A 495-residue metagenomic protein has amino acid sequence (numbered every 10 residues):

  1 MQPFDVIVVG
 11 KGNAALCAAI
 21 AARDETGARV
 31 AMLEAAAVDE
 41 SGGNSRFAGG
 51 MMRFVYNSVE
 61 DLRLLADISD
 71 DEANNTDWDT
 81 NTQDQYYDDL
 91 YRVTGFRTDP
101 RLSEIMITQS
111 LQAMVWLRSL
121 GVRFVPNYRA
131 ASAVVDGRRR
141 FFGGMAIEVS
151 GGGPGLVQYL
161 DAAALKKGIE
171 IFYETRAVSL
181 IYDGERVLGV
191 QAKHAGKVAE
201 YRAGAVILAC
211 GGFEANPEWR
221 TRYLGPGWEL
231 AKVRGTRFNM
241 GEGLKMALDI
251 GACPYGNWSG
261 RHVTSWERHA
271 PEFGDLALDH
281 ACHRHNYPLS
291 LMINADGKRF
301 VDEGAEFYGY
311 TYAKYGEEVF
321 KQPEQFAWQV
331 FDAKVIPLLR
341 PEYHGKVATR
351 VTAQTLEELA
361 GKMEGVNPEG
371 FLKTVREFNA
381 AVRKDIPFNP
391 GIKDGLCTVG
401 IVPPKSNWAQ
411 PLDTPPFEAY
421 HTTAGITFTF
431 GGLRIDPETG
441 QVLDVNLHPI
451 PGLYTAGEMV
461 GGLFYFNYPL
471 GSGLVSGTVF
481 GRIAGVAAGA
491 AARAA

Functional and structural regions predicted by a protein language model:
M1-A14, A31: Beta1/beta-strand and adjacent pyrophosphate-binding region of the FAD-binding site in flavoprotein oxidoreductases
D24-S45: Glycine-rich FAD pyrophosphate-binding loop
A73-G137, Q354-E377: Rossmann-like flavin
R101-V198, P217-W219, S265-H269, V375 (+1 more regions): Conserved redox-cofactor binding core of oxidoreductases
S179, G370-N467: A glycine-rich dinucleotide-binding beta-alpha-beta segment and adjacent secondary-structure elements that constitute
H194-K197, Y201-A270, G440, G471-L474 (+2 more regions): Glycine-rich loop(s) and the adjacent beta-strand/alpha-helix scaffold that form part
M240, L244-G370: An anion/pyrophosphate-binding glycine-rich loop and adjacent beta-alpha core in soluble alpha-beta enzymes
F320-F417, A487, A491: Helix-rich C-terminal "cap"/substrate-channel and partner-interaction subdomain that packs against the flavin-binding
